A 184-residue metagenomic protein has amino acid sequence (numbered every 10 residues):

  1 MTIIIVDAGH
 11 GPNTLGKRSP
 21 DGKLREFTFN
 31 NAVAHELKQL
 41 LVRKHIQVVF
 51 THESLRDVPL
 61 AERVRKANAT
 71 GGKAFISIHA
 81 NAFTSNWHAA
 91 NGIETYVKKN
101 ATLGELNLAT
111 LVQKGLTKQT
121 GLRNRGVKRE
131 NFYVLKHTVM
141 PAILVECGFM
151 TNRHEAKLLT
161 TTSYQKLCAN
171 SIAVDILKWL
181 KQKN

Functional and structural regions predicted by a protein language model:
T2, L24-N184: Active-site-proximal helix/loop segments of hydrolytic enzymes
T2-K23: Short glycine-rich His-centered loop
